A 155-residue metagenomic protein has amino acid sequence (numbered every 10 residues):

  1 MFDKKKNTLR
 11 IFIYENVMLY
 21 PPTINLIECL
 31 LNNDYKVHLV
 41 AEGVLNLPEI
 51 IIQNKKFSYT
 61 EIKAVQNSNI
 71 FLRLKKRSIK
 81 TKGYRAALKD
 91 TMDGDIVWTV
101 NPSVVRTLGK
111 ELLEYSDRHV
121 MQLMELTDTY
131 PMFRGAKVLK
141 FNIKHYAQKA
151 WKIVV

Functional and structural regions predicted by a protein language model:
F2-T23: Nucleotide-activated donor-dependent transferases that construct or modify glycoconjugates
T8, D95-I96: Structural motif
I13-M18, C29-K75: N-terminal strand-loop element at the rim of the active site of nucleotide-sugar-dependent glycosyltransferases
L19-T23, E42, V100-N101, V155: Replace "coordinates the UDP/GDP/TDP-sugar" with "coordinates nucleotide-activated sugar donors
E28, K82-M92, A136-V155: Membrane-proximal helix-turn-helix segments that form the acceptor-binding/catalytic region of lipid-linked
D34, G94-D95, S116, K149-W151: Short, well-ordered alpha-helix to beta-strand connector turns
T99-V105, L123: Short His-centered aromatic/hydrophobic patch
L112-Y130, V154: Active-site proximal beta-strand in glycosyltransferases
